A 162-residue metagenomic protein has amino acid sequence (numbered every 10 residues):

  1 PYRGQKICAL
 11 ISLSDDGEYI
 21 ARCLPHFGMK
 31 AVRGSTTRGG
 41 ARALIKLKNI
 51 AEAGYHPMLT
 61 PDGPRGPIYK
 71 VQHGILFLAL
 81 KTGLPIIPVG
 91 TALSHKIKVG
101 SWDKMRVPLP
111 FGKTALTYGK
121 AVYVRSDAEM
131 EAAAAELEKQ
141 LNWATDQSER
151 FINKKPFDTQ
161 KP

Functional and structural regions predicted by a protein language model:
P1-A43, T82, K98: Catalytic core of membrane glycerolipid acyltransferases/transacylases, capturing the structured, soluble-facing
G4, H26, I45, N49-P162: Non-catalytic C-terminal accessory region of glycerolipid acyltransferases and related lyso-lipid remodeling enzymes
